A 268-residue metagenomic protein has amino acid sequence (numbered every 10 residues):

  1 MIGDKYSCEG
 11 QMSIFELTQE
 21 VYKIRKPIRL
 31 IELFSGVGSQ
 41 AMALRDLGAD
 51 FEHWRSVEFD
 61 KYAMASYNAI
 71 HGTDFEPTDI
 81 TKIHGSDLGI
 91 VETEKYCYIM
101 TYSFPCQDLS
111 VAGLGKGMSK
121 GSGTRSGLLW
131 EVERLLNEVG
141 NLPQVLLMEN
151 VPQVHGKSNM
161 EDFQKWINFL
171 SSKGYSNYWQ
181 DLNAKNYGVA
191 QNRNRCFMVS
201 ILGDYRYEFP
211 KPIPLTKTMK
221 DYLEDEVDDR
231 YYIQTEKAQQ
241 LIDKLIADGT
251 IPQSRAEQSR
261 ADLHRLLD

Functional and structural regions predicted by a protein language model:
M1-D268: Conserved active-site and SAM-binding loop architecture of S-adenosyl-L-methionine-dependent nucleic-acid
